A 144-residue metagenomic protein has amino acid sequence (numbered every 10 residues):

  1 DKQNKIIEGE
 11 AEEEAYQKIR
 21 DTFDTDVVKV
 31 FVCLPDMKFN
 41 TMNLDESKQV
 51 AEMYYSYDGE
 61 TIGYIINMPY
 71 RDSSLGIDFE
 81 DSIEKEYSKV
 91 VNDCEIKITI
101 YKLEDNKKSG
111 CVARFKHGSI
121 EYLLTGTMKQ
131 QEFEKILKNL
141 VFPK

Functional and structural regions predicted by a protein language model:
D1-K2, L140: Hydrophobic alpha-helical packing residues
K2-H117: Short, solvent-exposed recognition patches
G118-K144: Surface-exposed amphipathic alpha-helical segments
